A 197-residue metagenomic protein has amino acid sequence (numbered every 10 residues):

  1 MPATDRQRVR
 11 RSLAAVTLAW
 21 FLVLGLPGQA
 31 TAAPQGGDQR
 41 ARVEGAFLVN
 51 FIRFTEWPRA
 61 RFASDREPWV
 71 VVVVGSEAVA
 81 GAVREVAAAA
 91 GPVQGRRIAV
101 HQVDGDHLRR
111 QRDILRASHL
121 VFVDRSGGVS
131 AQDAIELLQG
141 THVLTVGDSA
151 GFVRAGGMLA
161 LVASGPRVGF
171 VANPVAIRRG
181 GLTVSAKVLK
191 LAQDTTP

Functional and structural regions predicted by a protein language model:
P2-P197: Short hydrophobic alpha-helices and adjacent helix-cap/hinge residues
